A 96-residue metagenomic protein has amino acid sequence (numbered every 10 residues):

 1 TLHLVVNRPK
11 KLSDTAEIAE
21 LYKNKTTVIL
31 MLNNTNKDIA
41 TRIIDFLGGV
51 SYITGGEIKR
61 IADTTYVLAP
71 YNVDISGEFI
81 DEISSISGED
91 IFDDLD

Functional and structural regions predicted by a protein language model:
T1-V28, Y52, E57-D96: Positively charged, small/polar-rich N-terminal and surface patches that mediate targeting and assembly and bind
K25-R42, S51: Charged, well-structured alpha/beta interaction segments
A40, I44, A62-T65: Short amphipathic alpha-helical surface patches that serve as generic macromolecular interface elements
L47: Residue-level signature of catalytic and energy-coupling elements of molecular machines, predominantly ATP/GTP-dependent
